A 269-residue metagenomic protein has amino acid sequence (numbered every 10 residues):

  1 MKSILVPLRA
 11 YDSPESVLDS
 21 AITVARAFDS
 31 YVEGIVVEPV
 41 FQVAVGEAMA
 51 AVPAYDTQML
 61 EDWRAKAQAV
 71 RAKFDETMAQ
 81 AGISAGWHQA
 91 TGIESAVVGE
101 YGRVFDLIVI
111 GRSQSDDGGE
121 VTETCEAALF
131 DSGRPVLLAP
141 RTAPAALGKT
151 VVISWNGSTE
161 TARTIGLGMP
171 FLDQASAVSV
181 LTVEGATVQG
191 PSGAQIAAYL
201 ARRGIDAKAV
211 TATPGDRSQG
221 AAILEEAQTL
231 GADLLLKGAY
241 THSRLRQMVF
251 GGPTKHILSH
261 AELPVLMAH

Functional and structural regions predicted by a protein language model:
M1-A54, D131-R134, A143, L147-A212 (+1 more regions): Small/aliphatic-rich secondary-structure junction motif
V6, I108-G111, I153, K237: Redox-cofactor binding/interface segments in oxidoreductases and associated redox assembly factors
S16, I110-A127, G238-S259: Glycine-rich, Arg-bearing micro-motifs that act as flexible, cationic patches
A54-A69: A short acidic, glycine-rich active-site loop that binds or catalyzes chemistry on phosphate/adenosine moieties
D75-I108, R203-L235, A239-L245, G252 (+1 more regions): Structural beta-alpha unit
S84-P140: Hydrophobic alpha-helical segments and helix pairs
G102-R103, L129, L172, T229 (+1 more regions): A short, aliphatic-rich alpha-helical micro-motif
A145, S259-H269: Short, flexible loop segments at boundaries between secondary-structure elements
